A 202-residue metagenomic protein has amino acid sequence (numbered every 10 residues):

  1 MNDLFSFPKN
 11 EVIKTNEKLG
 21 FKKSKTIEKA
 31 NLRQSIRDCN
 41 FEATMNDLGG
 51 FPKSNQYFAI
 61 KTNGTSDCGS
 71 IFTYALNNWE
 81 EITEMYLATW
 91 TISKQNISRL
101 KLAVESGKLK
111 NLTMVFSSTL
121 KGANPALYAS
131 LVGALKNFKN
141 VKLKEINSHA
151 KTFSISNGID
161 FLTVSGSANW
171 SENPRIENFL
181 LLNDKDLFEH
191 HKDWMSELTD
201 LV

Functional and structural regions predicted by a protein language model:
M1-I82, E105-S106, L120, F161 (+2 more regions): N-terminal localization/anchoring segments of enzymes in phospholipid and broader phosphate metabolism
F5-F7, M85, N140-K192: HKD (HxKxxxxD) catalytic microenvironment of the phospholipase D
A59-T65, T89-I92, V141-K142: Short, flexible loop segments at the rims of nucleotide/cofactor-binding pockets, characterized by
T62-N63, V115-S117, L143-I146: Conserved beta-strand termini and adjacent loop/short-helix elements that scaffold enzyme active sites in alpha/beta
S66-D67, T91, N147, D186: Short beta->alpha linker loops
G69-K136: Primarily the HKD phosphodiesterase
G107-L112, L135-F138, R175-E177, K185-F188 (+1 more regions): Short, surface-exposed linear patches
H190-V202: Cysteine/selenocysteine-centered motifs that mediate thiol-based redox chemistry or coordinate metal-sulfur cofactors
